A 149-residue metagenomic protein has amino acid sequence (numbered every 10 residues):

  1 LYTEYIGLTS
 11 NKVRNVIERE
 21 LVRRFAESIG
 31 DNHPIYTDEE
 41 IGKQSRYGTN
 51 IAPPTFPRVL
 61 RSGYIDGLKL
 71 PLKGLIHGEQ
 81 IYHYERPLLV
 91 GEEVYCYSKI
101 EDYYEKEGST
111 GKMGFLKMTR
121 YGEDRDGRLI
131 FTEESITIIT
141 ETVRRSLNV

Functional and structural regions predicted by a protein language model:
L1, P87-V149: HotDog/MaoC-like acyl-thioester-processing domains
L1-E79, R144, N148-V149: Hot-dog-fold acyl-thioester-processing enzymes
V16, I81-H83, I136-I138: Generic structural detector for well-ordered beta-strands
P71-E92, C96: Mid-chain, well-packed structural core segment of small domains
